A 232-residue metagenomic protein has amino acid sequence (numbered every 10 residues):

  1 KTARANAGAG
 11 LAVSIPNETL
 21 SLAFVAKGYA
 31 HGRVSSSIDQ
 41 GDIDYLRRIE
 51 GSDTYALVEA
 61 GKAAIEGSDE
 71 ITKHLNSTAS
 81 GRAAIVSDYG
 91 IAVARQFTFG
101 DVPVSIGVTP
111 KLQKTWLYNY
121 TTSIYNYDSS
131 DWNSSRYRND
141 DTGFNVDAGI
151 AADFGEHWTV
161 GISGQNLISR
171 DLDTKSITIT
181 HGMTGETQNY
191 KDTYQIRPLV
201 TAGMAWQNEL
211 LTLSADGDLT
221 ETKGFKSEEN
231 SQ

Functional and structural regions predicted by a protein language model:
K1-A3: Surface-exposed strand-loop-strand hairpins of Gram-negative outer-membrane beta-barrel proteins
A5-G8, D88: Signature of short aromatic-glycine-proline-rich micro-motifs recurring in repeat-based ectodomains
G10-S14: A contiguous strand-loop segment
P16-Q232: Outer-membrane beta-barrel porins/channels
